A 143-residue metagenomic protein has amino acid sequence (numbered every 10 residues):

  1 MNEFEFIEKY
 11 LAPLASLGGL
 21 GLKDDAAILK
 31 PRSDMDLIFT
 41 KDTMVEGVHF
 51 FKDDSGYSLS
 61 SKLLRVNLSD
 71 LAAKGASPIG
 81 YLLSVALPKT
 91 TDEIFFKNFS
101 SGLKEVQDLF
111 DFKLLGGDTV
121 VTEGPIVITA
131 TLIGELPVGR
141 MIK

Functional and structural regions predicted by a protein language model:
M1-S55, K74, L83: Extreme N-terminal cap/leader segments of soluble proteins
L11-A15, L68, L103-D111: Structural signal for hydrophobic packing residues in well-ordered secondary-structure cores of soluble enzyme domains
G18-L20, K52-V66, T90-S101: Glycine-rich anion/phosphate-binding loops
L22-D24, N67, P78: Short Gly/Ser/Thr- and Asp/Glu-enriched loop/turn motifs at secondary-structure junctions
I28, N67, G75, L114: Residue-level signal for inorganic ion chemistry
M44, I79-K143: Glycine-rich anion-binding loops of enzyme active sites
L71: Conserved phosphate/oxyanion-binding catalytic-loop motifs
